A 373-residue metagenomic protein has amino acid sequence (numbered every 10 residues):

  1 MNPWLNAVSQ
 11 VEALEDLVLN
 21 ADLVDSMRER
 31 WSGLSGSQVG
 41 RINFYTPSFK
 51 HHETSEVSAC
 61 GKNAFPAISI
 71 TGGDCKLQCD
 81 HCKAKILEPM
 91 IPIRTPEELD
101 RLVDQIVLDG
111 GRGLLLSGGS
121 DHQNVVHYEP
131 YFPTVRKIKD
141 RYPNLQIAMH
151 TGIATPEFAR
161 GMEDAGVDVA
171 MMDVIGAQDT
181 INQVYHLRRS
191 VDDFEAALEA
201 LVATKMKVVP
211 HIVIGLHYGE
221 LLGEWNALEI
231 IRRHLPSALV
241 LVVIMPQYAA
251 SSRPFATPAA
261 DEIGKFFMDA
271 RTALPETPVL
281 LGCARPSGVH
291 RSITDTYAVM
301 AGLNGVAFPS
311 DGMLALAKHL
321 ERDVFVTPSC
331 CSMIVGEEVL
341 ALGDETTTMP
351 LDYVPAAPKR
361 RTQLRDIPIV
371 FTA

Functional and structural regions predicted by a protein language model:
M1-G73, L77, E345-A373: Flexible, acidic/Gly-rich N-terminal and inter-domain linker regions that tether and position cofactor-handling modules
S55-S58, A64-P66, T71, A84-V184 (+3 more regions): Conserved Radical SAM active-site core
C79, L116, A298: Conserved, mostly hydrophobic/aromatic
S120-V126, G215-E220, Q247-S252, A256 (+1 more regions): Short, small-residue-enriched loops and turns at beta-alpha junctions that line or gate enzyme active sites
N124-E129, P133, Y142-L145, R188-D193 (+3 more regions): Short acidic, glycine/proline-enriched helix-loop-strand junctions
E163-A170, R233-S237, Y297-G305, E321-R322: Glycine-enriched alpha-helix->loop->beta-strand junction motifs that scaffold or abut catalytic
D192-S252, D261-G282, F308-S310: Conserved C-terminal portion of the radical SAM core fold that forms the substrate/S-adenosylmethionine-binding
G264-D352, K359, L364, V370: C-terminal accessory regions of radical SAM enzymes
